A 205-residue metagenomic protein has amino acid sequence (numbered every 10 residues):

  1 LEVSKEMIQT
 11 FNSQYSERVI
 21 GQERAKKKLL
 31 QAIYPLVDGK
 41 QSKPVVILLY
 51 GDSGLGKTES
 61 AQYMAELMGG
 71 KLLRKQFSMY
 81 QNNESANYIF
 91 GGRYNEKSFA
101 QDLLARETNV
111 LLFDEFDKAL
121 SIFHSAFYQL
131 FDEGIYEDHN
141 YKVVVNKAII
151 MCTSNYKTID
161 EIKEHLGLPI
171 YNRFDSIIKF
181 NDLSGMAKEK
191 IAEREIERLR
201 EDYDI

Functional and structural regions predicted by a protein language model:
K5-V45: Pre-Walker A (pre-P-loop) alpha-helix and adjacent loop at the N terminus of AAA/AAA+ ATPase modules, a conserved
V19, E23-K27, I33, I178-E193 (+1 more regions): Conserved AAA+ ATPase small/helical "lid" subdomain
D38-K75: Walker A/P-loop
G51, D114-E115: The Walker A (P-loop) glycine that initiates the GxxxxGKT/S ATP-binding motif of P-loop NTPases
L67-Y94: AAA+/P-loop NTPase substrate/partner-engagement loops
K75, L111-L112: Hydrophobic positions in the central parallel beta-sheet of the AAA+
N95-F99, E115-A126, F131-A187, R198-L199: Canonical AAA+ ATPase core
